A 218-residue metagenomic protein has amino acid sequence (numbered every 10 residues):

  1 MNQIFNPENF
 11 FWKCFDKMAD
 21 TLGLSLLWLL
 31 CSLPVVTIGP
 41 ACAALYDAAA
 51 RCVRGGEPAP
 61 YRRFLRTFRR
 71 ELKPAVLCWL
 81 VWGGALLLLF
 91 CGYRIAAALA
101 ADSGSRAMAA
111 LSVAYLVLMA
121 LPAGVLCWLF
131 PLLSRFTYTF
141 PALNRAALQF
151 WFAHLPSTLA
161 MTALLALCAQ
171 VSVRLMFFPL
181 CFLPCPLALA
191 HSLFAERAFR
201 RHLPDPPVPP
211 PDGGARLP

Functional and structural regions predicted by a protein language model:
M1-A101, S105-S112, P122-P218: Helix-coil boundary and N-terminal low-complexity module in membrane systems
